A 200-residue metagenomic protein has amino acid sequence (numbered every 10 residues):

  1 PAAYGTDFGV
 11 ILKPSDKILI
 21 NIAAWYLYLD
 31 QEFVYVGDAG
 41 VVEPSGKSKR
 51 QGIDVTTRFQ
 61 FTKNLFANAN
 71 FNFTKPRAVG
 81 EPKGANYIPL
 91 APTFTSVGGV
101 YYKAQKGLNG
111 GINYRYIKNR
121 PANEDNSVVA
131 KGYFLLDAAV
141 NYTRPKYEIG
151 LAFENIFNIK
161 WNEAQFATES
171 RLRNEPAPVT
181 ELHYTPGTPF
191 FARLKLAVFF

Functional and structural regions predicted by a protein language model:
P1-Q51, Q60, K160: Membrane-embedded beta-barrel scaffold of Gram-negative outer-membrane proteins
A2-T6, K47-Q51, L90-S96, G132-L136 (+2 more regions): Residues that define the transmembrane beta-barrel architecture of outer-membrane proteins
P14-D16, F61-K63, K75, K106 (+3 more regions): Short coil turns and loop connectors of transmembrane beta-barrels in diderm outer membranes and organellar homologs
L19-L29, P44-E124, K195-F199: Gram-negative outer-membrane beta-barrel transporters
D30, V36-P44, K83-P92, S127-K131 (+1 more regions): Flexible, surface-exposed loop regions and adjacent strand-edge segments of Gram-negative outer-membrane beta-barrel
A67, N119-R120, Y142-F200: C-terminal beta-signal and adjacent terminal beta-strands/loops of Gram-negative outer-membrane beta-barrel proteins
N123-V129, L136-V140, E181-L182: Short, glycine/charged-rich beta-strand-loop motifs at protein surfaces that mediate ligand recognition and catalysis
